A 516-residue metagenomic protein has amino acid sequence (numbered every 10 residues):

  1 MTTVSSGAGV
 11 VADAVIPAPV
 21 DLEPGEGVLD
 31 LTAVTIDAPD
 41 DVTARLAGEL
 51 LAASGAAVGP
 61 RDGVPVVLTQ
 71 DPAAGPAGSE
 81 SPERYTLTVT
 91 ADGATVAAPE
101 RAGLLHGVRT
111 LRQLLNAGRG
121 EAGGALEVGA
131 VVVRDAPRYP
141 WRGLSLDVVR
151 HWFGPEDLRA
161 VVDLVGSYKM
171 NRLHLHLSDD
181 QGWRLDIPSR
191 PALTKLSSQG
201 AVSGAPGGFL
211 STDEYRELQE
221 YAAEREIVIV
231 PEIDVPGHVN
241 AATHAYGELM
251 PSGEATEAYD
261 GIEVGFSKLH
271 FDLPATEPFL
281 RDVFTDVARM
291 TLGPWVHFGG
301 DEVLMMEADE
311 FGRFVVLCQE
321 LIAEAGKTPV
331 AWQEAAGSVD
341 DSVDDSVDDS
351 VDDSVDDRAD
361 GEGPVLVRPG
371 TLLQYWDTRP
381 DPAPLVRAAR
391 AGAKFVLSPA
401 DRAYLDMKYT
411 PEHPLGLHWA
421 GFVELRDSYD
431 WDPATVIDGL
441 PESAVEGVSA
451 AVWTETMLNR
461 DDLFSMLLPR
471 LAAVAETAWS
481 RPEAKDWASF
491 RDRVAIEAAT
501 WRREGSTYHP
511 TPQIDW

Functional and structural regions predicted by a protein language model:
M1-P140, A288, P329-A336, D356 (+3 more regions): Acidic, contiguous N-terminal accessory segments
A57, N171-R172, V228, T328 (+2 more regions): Residue-level detector of anion-binding/catalytic polar loops
E80-G265, A275-E277, D282-W295, S449 (+1 more regions): Feature activates predominantly on carbohydrate-active enzymes
S145, H174, V228-E232, H270 (+5 more regions): Structured core elements
V149, S178-G182, E232-H238, D301-V303 (+5 more regions): Active-site beta-loop-alpha junctions enriched in small/polar residues
Y246-E248, T256-D341, D356-T371, D377-K394: Active-site neighborhood of glycoside hydrolase catalytic domains
D341, D357, L366-P369, R379-W516: Flexible, acidic glycine-rich loops studded with aromatic residues
